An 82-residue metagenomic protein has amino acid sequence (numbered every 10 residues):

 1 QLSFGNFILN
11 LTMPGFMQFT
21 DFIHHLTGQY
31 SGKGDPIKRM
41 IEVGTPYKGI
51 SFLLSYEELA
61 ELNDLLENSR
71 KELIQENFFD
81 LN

Functional and structural regions predicted by a protein language model:
Q1-N82: Positively charged, low-complexity terminal tracts and the immediately adjacent first secondary-structure elements
